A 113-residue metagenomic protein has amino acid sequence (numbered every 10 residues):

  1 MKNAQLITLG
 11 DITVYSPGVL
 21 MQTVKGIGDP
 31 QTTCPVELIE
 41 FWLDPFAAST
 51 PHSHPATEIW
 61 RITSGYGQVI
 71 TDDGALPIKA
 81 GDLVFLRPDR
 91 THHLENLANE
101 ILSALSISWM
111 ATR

Functional and structural regions predicted by a protein language model:
M1-V36: A short, N-terminal "cap"/entry segment at the start of jelly-roll beta-barrel domains of the cupin/DSBH fold
T23-K25, L38-H54, P88: Conserved short histidine dyad/triad with adjacent acidic residue
I39, T63-S64, K79: A cytosolic small-molecule/anion-sensing beta-strand core signal
P51, V69-I70, L86, H92-A98: Short beta-strand His + acidic residue motifs that chelate non-heme Fe in jelly-roll/DSBH and cupin folds
T57-E58, I62-G67: Glycine- and acidic-residue-biased ligand/ion/polar-headgroup-sensing regions
Y66-Q68, A75, T91, I101: Structural motif
D73-P88: Short acidic-glycine-tyrosine-enriched beta hairpin
F85, E100-R113: A short hydrophobic beta-strand segment most commonly corresponding to one strand of the jelly-roll/cupin
